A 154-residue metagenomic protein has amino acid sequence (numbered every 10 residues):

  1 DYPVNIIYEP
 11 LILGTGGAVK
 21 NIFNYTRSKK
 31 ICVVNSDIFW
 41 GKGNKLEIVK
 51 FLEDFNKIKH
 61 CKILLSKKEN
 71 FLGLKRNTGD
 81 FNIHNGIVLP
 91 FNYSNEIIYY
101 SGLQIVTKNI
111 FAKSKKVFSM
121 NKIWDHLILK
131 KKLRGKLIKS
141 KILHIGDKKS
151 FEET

Functional and structural regions predicted by a protein language model:
D1-N35, F39-G41, K113: Conserved N-terminal catalytic core of the sugar/cofactor nucleotidyltransferase
Y2-P3, C61, S94, K122: General secondary-structure edge motif
C32-V34, F39, N44-N56, E69-G73 (+2 more regions): Catalytic-core segments of class I nucleotidyltransferases/pyrophosphorylases that form NMP-activated intermediates
L64-S66: Short internal beta-strands
